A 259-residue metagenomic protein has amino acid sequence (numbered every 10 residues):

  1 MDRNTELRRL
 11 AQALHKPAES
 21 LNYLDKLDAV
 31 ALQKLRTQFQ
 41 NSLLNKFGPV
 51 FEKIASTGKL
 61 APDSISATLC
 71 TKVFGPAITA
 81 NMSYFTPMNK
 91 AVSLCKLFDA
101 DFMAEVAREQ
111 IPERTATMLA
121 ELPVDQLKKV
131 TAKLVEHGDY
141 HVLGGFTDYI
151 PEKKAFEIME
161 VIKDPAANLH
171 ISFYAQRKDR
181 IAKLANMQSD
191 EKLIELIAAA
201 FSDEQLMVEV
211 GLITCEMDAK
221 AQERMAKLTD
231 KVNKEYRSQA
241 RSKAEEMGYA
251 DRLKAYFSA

Functional and structural regions predicted by a protein language model:
M1-A259: Hydrophobic packing positions in regular secondary-structure scaffolds
